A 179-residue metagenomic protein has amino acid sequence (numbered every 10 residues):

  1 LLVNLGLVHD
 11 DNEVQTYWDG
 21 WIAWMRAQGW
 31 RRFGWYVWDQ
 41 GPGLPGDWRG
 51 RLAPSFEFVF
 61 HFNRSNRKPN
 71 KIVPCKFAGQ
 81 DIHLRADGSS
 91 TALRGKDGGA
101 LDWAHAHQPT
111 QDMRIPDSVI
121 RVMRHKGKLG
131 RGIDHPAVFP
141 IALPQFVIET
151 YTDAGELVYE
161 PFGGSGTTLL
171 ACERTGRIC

Functional and structural regions predicted by a protein language model:
L1-C179: Core catalytic lobe of class I
